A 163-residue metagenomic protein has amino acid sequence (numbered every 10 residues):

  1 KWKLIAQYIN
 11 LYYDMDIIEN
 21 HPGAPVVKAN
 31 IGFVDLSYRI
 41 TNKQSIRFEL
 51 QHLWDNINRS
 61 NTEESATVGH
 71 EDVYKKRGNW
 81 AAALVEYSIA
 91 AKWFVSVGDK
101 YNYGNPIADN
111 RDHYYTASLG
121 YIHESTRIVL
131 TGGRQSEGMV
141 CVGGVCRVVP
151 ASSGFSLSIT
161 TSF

Functional and structural regions predicted by a protein language model:
K1-F163: Exposed, low-structure sequence patches enriched in small/polar residues
